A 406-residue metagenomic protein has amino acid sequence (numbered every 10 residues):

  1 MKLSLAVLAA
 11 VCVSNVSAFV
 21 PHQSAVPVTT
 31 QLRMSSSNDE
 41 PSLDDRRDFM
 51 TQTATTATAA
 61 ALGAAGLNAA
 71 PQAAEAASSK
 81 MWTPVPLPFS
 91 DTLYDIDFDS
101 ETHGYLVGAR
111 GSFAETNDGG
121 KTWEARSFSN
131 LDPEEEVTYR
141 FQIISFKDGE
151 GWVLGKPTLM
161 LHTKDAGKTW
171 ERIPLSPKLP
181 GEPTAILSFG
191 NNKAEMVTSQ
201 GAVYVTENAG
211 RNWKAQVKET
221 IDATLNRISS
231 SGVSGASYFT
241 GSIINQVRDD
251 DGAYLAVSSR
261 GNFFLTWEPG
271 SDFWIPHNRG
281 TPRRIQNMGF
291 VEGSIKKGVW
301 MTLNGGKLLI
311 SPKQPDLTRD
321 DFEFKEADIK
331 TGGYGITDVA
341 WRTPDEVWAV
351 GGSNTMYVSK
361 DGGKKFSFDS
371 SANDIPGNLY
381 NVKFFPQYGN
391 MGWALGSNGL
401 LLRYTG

Functional and structural regions predicted by a protein language model:
M1-T30, M34-D39: N-terminal chloroplast transit peptides
L3, Q23-S24, L32, P41 (+3 more regions): Intrinsic disorder/low-complexity segments enriched in polar/small residues
A10-C12, S42, A76-S79: Extreme N-terminus of proteins, especially the signal/transit-peptide cleavage junction and the first residues
A18, A69-A76: Boundary at the C-terminal end of the N-terminal hydrophobic targeting segment
T30-L32, A60, D165, V339: Serine/threonine-rich, low-complexity intrinsically disordered segments
N38-A57: N-terminal secretory signal peptides and thylakoid transit peptides that target proteins across membranes
F49, T53-A54, E75-G406: Residue-level hotspots at or immediately adjacent to binding/recognition sites across diverse folds
A54-L67: Short, glycine/alanine-rich hydrophobic alpha-helices that insert into or span membranes
